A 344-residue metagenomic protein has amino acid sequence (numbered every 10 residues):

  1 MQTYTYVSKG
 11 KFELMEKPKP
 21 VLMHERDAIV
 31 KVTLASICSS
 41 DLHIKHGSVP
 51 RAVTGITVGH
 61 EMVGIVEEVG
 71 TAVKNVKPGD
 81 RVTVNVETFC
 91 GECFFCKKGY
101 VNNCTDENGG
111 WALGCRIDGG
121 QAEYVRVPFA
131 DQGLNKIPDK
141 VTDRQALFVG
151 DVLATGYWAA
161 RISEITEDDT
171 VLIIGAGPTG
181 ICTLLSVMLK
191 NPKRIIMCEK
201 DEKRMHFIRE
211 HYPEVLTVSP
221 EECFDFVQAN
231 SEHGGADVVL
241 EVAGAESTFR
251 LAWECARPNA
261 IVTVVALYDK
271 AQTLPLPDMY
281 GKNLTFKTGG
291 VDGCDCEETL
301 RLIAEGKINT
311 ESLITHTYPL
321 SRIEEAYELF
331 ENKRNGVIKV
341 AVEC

Functional and structural regions predicted by a protein language model:
P20-A35, S48-K97, P138-V141: Glycine-rich beta-strand-centered segment in the early N-terminal region that forms part of a ligand/cofactor-binding
M23-H24, K77, T166, R257 (+1 more regions): Residue-level recognition of short, solvent-exposed, well-ordered loop/turn junctions that link secondary-structure
G79, D168, E214, G235-A236 (+1 more regions): Local beta-strand N-terminus motif with an aromatic residue
E92-I174: NAD(P)H dinucleotide-binding glycine-rich loop of Rossmann-like/cofactor-binding domains, especially the beta1-alpha1
K136-E221: Mid-domain Rossmann-like dinucleotide-binding core that forms the NAD(H)/NADP(H) cofactor-binding site
S163, M188, M205-T285: Glycine-rich cofactor phosphate-binding loops and adjacent beta1-alpha1 units of small-molecule cofactor enzyme domains
E199, A266, G290: Conserved acidic E/D residue at the C-terminus of a beta-strand in Rossmann-like folds
K200, F226, R250-E254, G293-C344: C-terminal hydrophobic helical "lid"/dimerization subdomain of Rossmann-like NAD(P)H-dependent oxidoreductases
